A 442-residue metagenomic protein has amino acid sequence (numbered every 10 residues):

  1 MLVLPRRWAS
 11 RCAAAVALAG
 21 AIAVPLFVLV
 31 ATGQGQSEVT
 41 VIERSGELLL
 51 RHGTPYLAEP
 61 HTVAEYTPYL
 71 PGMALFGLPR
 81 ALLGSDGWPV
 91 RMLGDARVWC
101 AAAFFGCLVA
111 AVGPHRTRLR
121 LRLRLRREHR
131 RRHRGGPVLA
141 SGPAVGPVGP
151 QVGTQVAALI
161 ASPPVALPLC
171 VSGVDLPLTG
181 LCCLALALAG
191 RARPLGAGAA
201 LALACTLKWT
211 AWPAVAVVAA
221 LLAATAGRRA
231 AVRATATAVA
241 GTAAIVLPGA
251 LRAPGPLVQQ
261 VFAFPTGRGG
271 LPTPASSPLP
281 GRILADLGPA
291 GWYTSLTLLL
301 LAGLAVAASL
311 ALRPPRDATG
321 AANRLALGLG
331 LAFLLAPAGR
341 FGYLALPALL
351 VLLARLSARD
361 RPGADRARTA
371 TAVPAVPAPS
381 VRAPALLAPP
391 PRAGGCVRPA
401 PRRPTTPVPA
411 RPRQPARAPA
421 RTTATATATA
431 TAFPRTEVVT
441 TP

Functional and structural regions predicted by a protein language model:
M1-P5, L119-V148, R355-P442: Actinobacteria-biased recognition of intrinsically disordered, low-complexity terminal regions
M1-R118, R130, R134, V138-A140 (+5 more regions): Primarily membrane-embedded glycan-assembly and transfer machineries that use lipid-linked glycans
G46, S141, A189, A219-A220: Hydrophobic alpha-helical interface/terminus motif in multipass membrane transporters
A81, L221, A348-L352: Short glycine/serine- and small hydrophobic-enriched flexible loop segments
P163-P168, C182-L188, P194-A219, G328-F333: Membrane-interface alpha helices of multi-pass inner-membrane proteins
A189-A197, L222-A230, R355-A372: Membrane-interface junctions at the ends of membrane-embedded or membrane-associated helices
F341-P347: Loop-to-transmembrane alpha-helix initiation sites
